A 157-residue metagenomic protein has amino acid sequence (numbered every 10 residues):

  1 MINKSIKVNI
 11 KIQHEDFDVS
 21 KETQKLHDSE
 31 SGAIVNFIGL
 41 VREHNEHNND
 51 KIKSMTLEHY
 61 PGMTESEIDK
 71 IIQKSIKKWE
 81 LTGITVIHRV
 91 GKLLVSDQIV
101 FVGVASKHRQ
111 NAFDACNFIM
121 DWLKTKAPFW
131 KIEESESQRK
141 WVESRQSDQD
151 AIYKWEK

Functional and structural regions predicted by a protein language model:
M1-I99, K107, N111-N117, D121-K157: N-terminal, polar/charged subdomain of small-to-medium soluble alpha/beta proteins
V102: Phosphate/diphosphate ligand-binding glycine-rich loop within oxidoreductases
